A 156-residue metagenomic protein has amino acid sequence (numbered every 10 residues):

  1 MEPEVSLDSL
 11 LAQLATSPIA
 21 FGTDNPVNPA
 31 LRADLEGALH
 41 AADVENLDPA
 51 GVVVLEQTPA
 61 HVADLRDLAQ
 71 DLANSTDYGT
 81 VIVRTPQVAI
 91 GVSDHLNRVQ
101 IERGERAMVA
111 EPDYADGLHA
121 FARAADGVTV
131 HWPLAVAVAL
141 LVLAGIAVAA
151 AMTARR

Functional and structural regions predicted by a protein language model:
M1-D67, I90-R156: A structural boundary signal for the start of the first folded domain, especially the loop/turn and N-capping region
R66, D71-N74: Mid-chain, structured segments of secreted extracytoplasmic proteins
A73-V88: A short, hydrophobic beta-strand-centered structural micro-motif
